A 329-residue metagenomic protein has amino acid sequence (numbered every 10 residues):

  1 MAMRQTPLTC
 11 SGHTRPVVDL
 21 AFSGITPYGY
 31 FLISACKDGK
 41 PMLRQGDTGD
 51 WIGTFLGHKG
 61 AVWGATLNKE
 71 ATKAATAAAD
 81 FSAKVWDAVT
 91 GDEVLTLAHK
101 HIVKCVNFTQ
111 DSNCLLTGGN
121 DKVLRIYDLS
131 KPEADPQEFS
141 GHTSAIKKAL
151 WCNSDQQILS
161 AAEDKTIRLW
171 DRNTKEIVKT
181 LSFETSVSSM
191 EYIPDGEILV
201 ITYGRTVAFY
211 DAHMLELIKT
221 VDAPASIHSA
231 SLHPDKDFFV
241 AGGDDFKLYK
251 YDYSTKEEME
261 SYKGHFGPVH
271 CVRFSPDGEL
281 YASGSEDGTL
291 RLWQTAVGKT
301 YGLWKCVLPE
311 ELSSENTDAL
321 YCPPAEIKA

Functional and structural regions predicted by a protein language model:
T6-C10, D50-F55, D92-T96, E133-F139 (+4 more regions): A short beta-strand motif characteristic of beta-propeller blades
T9-G39: Beta-strand-rich domains and repeat architectures in extracellular enzymes and scaffolds, especially beta-propellers
C10-V17, L56-V62, L97-V103, F139-I146 (+5 more regions): WD40/WD-repeat beta-propeller blade N-cap
A21-G29, T66-A71, V106-N113, L150-Q156 (+3 more regions): Loop/turn segments within WD40 beta-propeller blades
A35-D38, T76-D80, T117-D121, S154 (+4 more regions): Conserved strand-to-loop turn within each blade of WD40 beta-propeller repeats
P41-Q45, A83-W86, V106, L124-D128 (+4 more regions): WD40-repeat beta-propellers
C105-A208: Solenoidal tandem-repeat scaffolds enriched in leucines and small polar residues
S226, E260, F266-P268, P276-E279 (+1 more regions): Terminal intrinsically disordered, low-complexity extensions flanking WD-repeat/beta-propeller proteins
